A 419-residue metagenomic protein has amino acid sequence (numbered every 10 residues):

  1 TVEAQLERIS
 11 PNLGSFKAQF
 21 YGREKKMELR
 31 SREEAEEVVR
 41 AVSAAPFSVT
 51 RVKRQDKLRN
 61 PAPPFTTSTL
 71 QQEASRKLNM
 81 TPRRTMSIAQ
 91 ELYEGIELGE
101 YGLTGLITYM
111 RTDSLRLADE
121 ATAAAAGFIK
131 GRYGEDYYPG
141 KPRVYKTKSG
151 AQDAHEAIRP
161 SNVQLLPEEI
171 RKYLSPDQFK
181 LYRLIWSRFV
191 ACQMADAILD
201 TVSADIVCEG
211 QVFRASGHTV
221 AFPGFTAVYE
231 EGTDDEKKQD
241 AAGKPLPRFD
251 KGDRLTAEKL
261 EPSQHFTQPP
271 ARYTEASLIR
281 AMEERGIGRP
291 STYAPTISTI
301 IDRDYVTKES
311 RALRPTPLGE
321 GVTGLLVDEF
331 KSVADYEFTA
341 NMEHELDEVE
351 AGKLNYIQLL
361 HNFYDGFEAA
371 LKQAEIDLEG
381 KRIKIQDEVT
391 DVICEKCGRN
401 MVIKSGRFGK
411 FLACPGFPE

Functional and structural regions predicted by a protein language model:
T1-E94, T104, E120, G127-R132 (+5 more regions): Conserved phosphate-chemistry cores used by DNA topoisomerases
A35, K53, K57, T104-L106 (+1 more regions): Basic, low-complexity terminal or inter-domain segments flanking catalytic cores
R84-I96, Y293-D302: Charge-enriched amphipathic alpha-helical scaffolds
L98-G99, Q152: Flexible glycine/proline-rich, aromatic-decorated loop/lid segments
